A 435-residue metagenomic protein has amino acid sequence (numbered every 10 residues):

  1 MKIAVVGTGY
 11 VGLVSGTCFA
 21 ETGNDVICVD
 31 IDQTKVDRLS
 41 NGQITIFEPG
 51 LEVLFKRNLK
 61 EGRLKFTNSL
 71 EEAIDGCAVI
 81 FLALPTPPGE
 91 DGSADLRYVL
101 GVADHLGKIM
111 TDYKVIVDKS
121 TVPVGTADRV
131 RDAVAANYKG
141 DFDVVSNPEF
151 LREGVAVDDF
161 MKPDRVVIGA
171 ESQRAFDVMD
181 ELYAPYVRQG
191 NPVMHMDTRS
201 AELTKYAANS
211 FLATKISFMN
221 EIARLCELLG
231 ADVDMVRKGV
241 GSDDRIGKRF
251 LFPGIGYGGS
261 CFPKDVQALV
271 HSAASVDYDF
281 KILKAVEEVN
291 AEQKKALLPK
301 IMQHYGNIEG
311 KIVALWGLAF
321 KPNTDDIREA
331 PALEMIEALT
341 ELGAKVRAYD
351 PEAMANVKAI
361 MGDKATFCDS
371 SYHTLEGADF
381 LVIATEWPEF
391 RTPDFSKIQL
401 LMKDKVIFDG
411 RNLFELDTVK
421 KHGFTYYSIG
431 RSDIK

Functional and structural regions predicted by a protein language model:
M1-K435: Structural/interface elements that position substrates and couple domains in central-metabolism enzymes
